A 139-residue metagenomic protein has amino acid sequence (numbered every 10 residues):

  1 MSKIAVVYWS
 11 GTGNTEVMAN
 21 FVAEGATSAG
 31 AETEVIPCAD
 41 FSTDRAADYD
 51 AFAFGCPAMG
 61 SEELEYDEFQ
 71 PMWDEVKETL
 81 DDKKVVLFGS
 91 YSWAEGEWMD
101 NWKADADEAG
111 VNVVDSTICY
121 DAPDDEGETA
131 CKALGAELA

Functional and structural regions predicted by a protein language model:
K3, N14-V17, A23-C38, A47-A139: FMN-binding flavodoxin-like domain, especially the glycine-rich phosphate-binding loop
Y8-T12: Aromatic-flanked redox-active Cys/Sec active sites in thiol-based oxidoreductases, especially the WC-centered
S42: N-terminal helical hairpins
